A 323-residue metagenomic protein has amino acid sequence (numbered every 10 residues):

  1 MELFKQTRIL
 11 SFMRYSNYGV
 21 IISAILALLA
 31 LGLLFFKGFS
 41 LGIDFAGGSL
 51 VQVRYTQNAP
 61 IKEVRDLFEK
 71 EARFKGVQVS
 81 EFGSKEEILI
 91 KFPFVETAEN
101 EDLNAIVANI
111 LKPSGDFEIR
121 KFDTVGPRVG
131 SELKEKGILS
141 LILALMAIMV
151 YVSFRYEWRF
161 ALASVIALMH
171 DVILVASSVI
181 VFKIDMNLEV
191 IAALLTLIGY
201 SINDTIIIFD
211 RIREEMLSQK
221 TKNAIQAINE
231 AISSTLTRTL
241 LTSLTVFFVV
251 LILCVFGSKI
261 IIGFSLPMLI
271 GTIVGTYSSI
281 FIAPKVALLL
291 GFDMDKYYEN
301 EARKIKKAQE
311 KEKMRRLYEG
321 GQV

Functional and structural regions predicted by a protein language model:
M1-V323: A structural signal for conserved, well-ordered secondary-structure elements that form binding/interaction cores
